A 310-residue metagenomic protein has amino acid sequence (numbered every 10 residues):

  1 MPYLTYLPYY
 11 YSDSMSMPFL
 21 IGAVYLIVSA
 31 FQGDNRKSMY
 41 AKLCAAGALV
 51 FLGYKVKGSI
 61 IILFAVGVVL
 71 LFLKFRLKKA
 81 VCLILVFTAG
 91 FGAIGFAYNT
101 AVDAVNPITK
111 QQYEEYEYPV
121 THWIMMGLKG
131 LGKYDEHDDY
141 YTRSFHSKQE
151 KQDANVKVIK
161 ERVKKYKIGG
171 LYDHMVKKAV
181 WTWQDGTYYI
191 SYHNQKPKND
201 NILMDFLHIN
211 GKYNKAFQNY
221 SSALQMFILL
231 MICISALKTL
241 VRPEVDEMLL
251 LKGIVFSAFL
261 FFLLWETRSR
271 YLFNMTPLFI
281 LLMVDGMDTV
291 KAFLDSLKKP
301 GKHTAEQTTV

Functional and structural regions predicted by a protein language model:
P2-I27, V56-L63, Y271-T276: Multi-pass, polyprenyl lipid-linked donor-dependent membrane glycosyltransferases
P2-P8, L52-Y54, K238-T239, I254-S269: Transmembrane-helix signature of polytopic, lipid-linked glycan biosynthesis machinery
M15-G33, V50, G67, F279-L282: Specific aromatic-rich, kink-prone transmembrane helix
G33-F51, V81-C82: Short hydrophobic alpha-helices at membrane interfaces in multi-pass membrane enzymes
K42-K57, G67-V68, G90-F91, L260: Membrane-interface alpha helices of multi-pass inner-membrane proteins
L63-G92, F96: Perimembrane helix-loop-helix junctions
V102-D200: Membrane-proximal stem/loop segments at transmembrane-domain junctions that anchor or position
K178-L251, V255: Membrane-interface anchor segments at the N-terminal boundary of transmembrane helices in multi-pass membrane enzymes
